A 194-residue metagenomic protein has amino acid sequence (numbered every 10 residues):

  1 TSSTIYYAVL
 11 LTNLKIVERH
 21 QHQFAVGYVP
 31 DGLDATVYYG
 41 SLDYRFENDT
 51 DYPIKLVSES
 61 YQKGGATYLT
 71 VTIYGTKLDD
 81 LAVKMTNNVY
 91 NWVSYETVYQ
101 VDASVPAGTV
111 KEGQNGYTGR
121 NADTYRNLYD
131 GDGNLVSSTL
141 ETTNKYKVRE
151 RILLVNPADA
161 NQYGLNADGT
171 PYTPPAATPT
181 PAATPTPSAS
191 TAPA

Functional and structural regions predicted by a protein language model:
T1-A194: Well-ordered beta-sheet/strand-loop patches within structured domains
